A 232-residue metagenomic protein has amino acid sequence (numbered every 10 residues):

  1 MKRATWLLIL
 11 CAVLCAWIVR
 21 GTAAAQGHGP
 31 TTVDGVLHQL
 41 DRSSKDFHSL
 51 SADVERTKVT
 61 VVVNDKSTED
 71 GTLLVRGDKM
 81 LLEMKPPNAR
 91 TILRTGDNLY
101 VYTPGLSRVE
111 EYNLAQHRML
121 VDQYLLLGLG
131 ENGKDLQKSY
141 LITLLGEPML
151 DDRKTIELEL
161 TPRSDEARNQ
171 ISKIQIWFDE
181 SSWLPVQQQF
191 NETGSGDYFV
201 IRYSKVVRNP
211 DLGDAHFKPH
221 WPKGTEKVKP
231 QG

Functional and structural regions predicted by a protein language model:
M1-I9: Bacterial N-terminal signal peptides that target proteins for export
L8-W17: Bacterial N-terminal signal peptides
V19-S67, D78, W221, V228-G232: N-terminal leader/targeting segments and the immediate start of mature chains
D34-G35, G133-T143: A short, amphipathic edge element
R56-K58, M84-N88, G96-N98, G105 (+6 more regions): A mature extracytoplasmic/lumenal domain signature
T72-Q123, S195-F199: An acidic-aromatic
E110, Q137, T143-G224, V228-Q231: Gly/Pro-enriched, hydrophobic low-complexity segments that function as extracytoplasmic propeptides/linkers
